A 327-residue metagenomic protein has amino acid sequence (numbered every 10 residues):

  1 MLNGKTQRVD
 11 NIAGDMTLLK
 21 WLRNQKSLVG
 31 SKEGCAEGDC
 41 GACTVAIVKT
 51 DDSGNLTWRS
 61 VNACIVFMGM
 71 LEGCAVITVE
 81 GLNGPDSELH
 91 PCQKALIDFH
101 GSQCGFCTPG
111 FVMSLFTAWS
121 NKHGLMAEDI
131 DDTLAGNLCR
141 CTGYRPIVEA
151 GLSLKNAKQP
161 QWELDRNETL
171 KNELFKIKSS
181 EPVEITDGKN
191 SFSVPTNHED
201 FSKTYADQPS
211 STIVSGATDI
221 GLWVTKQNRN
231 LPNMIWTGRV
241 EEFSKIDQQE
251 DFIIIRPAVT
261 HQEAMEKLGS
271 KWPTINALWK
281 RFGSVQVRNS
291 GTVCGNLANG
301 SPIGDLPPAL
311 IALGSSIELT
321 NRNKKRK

Functional and structural regions predicted by a protein language model:
M1-E199, V240-F243, D247-I254, V259-T260 (+1 more regions): Signature of N-terminal electron-transfer/Fe-S-associated modules in redox systems
C40, G101-P109, P195, T212 (+1 more regions): Glycine/serine-rich anion-binding loops at beta->alpha junctions that coordinate negatively charged ligand groups
A46, I220-L222, L278-G314: A gly/ser-rich beta-alpha-beta helix-loop segment of oxidoreductase catalytic cores
S60-F67, L222-Q249, R256, G300-R326: Structural signature of FAD isoalloxazine-binding scaffolds in flavoprotein oxidoreductases
C74-A75, Q103-G105, C139, N190-F192 (+7 more regions): Structural motif
S191-S211, N228, G269-K271, K327: Noncatalytic alpha-helical scaffold of FAD-dependent oxidoreductases
V214-D219: Glycine-rich beta-strand-to-loop/alpha-helix junction loops that act as flexible
V259-N289: Ligand-binding beta-strand-loop-alpha-helix segment within the catalytic cores of soluble metabolic enzymes
